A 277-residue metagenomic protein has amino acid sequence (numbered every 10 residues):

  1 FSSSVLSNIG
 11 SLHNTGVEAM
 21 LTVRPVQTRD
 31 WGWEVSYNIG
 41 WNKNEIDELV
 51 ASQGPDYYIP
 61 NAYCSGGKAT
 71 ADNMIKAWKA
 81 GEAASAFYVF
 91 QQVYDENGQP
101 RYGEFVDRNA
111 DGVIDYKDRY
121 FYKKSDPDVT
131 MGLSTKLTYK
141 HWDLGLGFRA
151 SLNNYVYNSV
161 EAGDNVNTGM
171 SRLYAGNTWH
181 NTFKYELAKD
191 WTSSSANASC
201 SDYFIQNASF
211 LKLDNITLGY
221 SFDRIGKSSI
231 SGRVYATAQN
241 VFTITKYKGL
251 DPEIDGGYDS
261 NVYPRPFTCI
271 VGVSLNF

Functional and structural regions predicted by a protein language model:
S2, L6-N14, N61-Y88, Y94-N97 (+4 more regions): C-terminal beta-signal and terminal closure region of outer-membrane beta-barrel proteins
S7-H13, V17, R24-S125, K246: Conserved small-residue
T15-L21, V129-T135, W142, L213-L218 (+1 more regions): Hydrophobic, lipid-facing positions within transmembrane beta-strands of outer-membrane proteins
L21, V35-Y37, L146, V234-A236 (+1 more regions): Membrane-embedded beta-strand positions of outer-membrane beta-barrel proteins
V23-P25, I39-E45, Y139-H141, A150-N154 (+4 more regions): Transmembrane beta-strands of outer-membrane beta-barrel pores
R29, H141-L146, I225-G226: Repeated loop/turn-to-beta-strand initiation elements of outer-membrane beta-barrel proteins
W41-N61, N154-T178, I244-P252: Outer-membrane beta-barrel and related beta-rich outer-membrane complex signature in Gram-negative bacteria
S151-A238: Extracytoplasmic gating/loop element in the C-terminal half of outer-membrane beta-barrel translocons and assembly
